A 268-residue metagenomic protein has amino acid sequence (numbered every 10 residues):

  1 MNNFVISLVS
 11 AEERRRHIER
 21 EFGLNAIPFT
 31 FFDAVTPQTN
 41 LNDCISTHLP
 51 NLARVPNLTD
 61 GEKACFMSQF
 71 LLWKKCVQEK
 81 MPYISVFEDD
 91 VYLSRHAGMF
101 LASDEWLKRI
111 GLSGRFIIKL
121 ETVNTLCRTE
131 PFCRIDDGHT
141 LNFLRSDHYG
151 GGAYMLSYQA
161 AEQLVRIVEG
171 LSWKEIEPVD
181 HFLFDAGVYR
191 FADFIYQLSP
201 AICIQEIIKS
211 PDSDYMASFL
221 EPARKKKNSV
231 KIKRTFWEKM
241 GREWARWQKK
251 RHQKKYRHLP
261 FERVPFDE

Functional and structural regions predicted by a protein language model:
M1-F87, V91-E268: An acidic/histidine-cluster motif and surrounding catalytic segment that typifies divalent-metal-assisted enzyme active
